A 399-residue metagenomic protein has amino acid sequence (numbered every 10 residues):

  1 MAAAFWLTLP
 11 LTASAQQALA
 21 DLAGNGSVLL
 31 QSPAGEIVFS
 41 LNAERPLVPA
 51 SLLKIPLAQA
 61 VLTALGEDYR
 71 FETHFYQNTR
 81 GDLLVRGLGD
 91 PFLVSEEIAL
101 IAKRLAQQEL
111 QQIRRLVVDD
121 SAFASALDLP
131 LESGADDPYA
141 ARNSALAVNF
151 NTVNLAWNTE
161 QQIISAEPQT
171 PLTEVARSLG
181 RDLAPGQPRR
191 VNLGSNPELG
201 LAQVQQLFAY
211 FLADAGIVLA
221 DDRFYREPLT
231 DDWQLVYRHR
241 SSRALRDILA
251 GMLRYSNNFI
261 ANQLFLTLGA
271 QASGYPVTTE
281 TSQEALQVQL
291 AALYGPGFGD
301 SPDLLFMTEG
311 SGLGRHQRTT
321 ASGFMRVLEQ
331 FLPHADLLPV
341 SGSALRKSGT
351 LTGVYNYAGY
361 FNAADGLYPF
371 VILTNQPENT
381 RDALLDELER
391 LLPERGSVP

Functional and structural regions predicted by a protein language model:
L7-V48, A64-F71, A102-Q112, L391: Beta-lactamase-like hydrolase cores
V28-L30, T73-Y76, A358-G359: Short beta-strand scaffold segments in enzyme catalytic cores
P33, N42-E44, R80, L88-D90 (+5 more regions): Solvent-exposed coil/turn segments that connect beta secondary-structure elements in extracytoplasmic/periplasmic
G35, P49-E67, L146, L207-F208 (+3 more regions): Active-site SXXK
E36-F39, G299-T308: Extracellular-facing binding/remodeling surfaces
L41-L47, G194, S311-G314: A short glycine/serine-rich beta->alpha loop
T63-S301, E394-R395: Conserved serine DD-peptidase/penicillin-binding transpeptidase domain and beta-lactam-recognizing active-site
D303-P399: C-terminal soluble interaction/assembly domains
